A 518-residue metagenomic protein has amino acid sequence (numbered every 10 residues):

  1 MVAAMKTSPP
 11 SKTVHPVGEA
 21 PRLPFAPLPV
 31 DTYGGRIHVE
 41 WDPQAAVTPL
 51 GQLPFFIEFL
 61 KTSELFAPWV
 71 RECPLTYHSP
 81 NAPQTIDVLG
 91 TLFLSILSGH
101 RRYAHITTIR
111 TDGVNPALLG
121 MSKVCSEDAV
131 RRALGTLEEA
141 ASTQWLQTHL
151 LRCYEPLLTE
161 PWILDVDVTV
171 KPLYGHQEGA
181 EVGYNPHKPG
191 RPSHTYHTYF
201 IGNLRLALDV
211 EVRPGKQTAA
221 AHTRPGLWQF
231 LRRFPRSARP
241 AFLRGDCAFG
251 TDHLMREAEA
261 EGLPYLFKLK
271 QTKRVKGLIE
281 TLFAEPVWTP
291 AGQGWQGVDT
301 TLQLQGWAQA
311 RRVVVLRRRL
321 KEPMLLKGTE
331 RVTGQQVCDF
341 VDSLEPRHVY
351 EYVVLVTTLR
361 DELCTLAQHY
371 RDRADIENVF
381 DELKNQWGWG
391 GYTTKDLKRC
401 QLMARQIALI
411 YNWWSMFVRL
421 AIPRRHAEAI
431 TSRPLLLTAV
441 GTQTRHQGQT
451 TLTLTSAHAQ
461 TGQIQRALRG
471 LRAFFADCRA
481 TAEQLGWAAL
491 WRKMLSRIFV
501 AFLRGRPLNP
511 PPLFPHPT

Functional and structural regions predicted by a protein language model:
M1-R191, T195-Q217, A221-R236, G441-T518: Dynamic "connector" segments at or just before major functional cores
A4-P9, P24-G35, V39, P264-V379 (+2 more regions): An anionic, glycine-rich sequence signature occurring as long contiguous blocks
D31-I37, P68-E72, R110-G113, E257 (+4 more regions): Short acidic (Asp/Glu) and glycine-rich catalytic loops that position anionic groups and cofactors
I106, L363-Q406, I410-W414: Short amphipathic alpha-helical "interface-anchor" segments enriched in bulky aromatics
P235, M255-P264: Short, surface-exposed basic-aromatic patches at helix termini and helix-loop junctions that form
P240-G250: Acidic/histidine-rich, metal-coordinating catalytic segments
G390-L454, H458: Basic, amphipathic alpha-helical segments enriched in Lys/Arg and hydrophobic/aromatic residues
